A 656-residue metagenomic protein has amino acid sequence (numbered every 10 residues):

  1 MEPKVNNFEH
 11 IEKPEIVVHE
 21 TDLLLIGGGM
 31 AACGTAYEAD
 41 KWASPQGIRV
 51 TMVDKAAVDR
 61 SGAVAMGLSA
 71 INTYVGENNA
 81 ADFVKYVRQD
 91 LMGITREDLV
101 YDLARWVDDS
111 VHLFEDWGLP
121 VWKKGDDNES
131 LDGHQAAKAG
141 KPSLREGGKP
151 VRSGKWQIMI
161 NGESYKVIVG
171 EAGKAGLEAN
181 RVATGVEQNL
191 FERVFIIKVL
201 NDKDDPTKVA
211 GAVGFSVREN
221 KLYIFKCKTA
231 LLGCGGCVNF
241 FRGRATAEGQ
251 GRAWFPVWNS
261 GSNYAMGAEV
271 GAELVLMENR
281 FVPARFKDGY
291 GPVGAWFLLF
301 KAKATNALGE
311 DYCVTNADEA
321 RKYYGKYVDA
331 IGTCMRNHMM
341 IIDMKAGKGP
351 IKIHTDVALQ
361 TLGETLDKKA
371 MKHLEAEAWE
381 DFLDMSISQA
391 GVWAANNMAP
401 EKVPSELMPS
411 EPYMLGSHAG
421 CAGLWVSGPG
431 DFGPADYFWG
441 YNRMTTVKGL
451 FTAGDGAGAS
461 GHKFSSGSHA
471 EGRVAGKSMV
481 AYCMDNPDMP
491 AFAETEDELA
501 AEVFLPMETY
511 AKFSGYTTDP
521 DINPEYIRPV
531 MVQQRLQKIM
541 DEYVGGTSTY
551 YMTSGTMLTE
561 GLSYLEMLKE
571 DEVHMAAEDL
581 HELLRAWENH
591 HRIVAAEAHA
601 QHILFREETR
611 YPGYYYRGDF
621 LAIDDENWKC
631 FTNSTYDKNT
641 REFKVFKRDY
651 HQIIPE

Functional and structural regions predicted by a protein language model:
M1-L23, P45: Extreme N-terminal leader/targeting segments of oxidoreductases
V18-T21, E219-T229: Core beta-strand elements of the Rossmann-like FAD/NAD(P) dinucleotide-binding domain in flavoenzyme oxidoreductases
L23-T51: N-terminal Rossmann-like FAD-binding beta1-loop-alpha1 element of flavoenzymes
A43-A65: Glycine-rich FAD pyrophosphate-binding loop
G118-K208, E278-G461, V544-E656: Mobile, glycine/GP-rich and aromatic-enriched active-site lid/loop segments adjacent to catalytic centers
L200-Y223: Conserved beta-strand-loop-beta-strand element in the redox core of flavoprotein oxidoreductases
L232-G291, S465-S478: Glycine-rich loop(s) and the adjacent beta-strand/alpha-helix scaffold that form part
M484-E578: Long, amphipathic alpha-helical stalk/connector segments used for oligomerization, subunit docking, or mechanical
